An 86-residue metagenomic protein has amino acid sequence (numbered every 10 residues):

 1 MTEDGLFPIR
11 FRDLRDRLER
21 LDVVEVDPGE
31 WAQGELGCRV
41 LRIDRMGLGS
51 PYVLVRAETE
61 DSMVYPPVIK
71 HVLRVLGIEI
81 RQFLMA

Functional and structural regions predicted by a protein language model:
M1-E30, R39-A86: Basic nucleic-acid-binding interfaces
A32-G34: N-terminal helicase ATP-binding lobe
